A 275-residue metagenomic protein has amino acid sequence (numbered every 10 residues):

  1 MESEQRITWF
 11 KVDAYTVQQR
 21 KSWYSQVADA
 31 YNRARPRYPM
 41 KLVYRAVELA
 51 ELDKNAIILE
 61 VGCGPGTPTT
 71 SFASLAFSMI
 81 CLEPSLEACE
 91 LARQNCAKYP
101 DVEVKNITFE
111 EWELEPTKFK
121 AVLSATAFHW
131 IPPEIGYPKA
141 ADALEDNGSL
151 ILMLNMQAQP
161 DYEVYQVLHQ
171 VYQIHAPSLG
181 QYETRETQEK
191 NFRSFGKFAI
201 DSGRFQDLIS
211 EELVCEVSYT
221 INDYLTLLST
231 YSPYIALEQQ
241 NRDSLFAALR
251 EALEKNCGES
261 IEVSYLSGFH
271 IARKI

Functional and structural regions predicted by a protein language model:
E2-D53: Conserved class I S-adenosyl-L-methionine
S3, P65, Q188-I275: Conserved Class I S-adenosyl-L-methionine
I57-L59, P65-E111: Class I SAM-dependent methyltransferase SAM/SAH-binding core
W112-V122: A short acidic, Gly/Pro-enriched loop at the edge of an enzyme's catalytic core that lines a small-molecule cofactor
K120-E134: A short SAM/SAH-binding and catalytic strip from SAM-dependent methyltransferases
I135-D146: A short glycine-rich, Lys/Arg-flanked "PGG" loop and its adjoining helix->strand segment in the class I
E145-C215: Conserved catalytic/acceptor-binding region of the Class I
